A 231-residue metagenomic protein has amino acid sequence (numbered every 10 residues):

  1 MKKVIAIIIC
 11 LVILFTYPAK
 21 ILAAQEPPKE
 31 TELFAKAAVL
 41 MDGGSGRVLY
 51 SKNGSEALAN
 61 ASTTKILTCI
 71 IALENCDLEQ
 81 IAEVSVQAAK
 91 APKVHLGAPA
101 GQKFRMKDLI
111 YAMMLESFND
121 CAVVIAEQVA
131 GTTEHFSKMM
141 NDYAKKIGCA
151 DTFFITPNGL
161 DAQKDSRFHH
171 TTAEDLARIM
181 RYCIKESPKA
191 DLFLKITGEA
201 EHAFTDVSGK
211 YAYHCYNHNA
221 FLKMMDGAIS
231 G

Functional and structural regions predicted by a protein language model:
V4-T63, L78-Q80, S137: Beta-lactamase-like hydrolase cores
Q25, K29-L33, T132-G231: Penicillin-recognizing serine hydrolase domain
R47, I66, I70, E74 (+7 more regions): Solvent-exposed, polar/charged alpha-helical surfaces in well-ordered, non-transmembrane soluble domains, broadly
Y50-I71, I81-A82, F104-A112: Short active-site loop at a secondary-structure junction that contains or immediately precedes the catalytic residue(s)
K52-A59, K93-A100, D108-A112, A122-T132 (+1 more regions): Second-shell loop/turn segments in exported
E74-A88, S187-E199: Short, well-structured active-site flanking segments
E83-V94, A162, E199-F204: Acidic helix-start/capping segments at beta-turn-to-alpha-helix junctions
A91-E127, A212-S230: Conserved catalytic neighborhood of penicillin-recognizing serine enzymes
